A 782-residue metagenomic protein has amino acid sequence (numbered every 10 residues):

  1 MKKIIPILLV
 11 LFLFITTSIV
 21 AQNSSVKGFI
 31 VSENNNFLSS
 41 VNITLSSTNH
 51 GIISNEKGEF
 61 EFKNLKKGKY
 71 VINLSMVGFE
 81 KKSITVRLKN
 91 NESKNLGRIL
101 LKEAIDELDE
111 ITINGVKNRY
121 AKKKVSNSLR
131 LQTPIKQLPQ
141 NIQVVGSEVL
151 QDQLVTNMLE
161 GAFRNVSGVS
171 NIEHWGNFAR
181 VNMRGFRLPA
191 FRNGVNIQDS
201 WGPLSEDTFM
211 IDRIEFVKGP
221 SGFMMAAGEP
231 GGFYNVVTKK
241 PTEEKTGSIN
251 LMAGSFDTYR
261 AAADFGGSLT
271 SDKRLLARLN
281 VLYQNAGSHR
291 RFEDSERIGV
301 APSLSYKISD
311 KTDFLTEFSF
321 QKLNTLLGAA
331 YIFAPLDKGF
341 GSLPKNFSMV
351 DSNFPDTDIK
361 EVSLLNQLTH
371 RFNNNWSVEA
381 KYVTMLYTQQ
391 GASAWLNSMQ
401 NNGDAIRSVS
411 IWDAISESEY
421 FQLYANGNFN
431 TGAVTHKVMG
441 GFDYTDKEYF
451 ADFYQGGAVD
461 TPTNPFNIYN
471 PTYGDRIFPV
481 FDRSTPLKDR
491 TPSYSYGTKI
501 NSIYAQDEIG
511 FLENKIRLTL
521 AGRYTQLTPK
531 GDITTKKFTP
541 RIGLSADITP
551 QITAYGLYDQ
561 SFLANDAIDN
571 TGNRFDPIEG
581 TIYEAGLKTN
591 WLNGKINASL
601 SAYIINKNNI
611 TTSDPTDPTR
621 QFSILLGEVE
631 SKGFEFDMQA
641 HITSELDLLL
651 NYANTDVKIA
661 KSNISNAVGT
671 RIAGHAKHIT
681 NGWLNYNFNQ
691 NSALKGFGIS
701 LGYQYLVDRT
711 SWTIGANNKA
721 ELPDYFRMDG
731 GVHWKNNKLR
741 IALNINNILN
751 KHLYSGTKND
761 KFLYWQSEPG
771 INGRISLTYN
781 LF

Functional and structural regions predicted by a protein language model:
I7, L648, Q704-I714, H733-F782: C-terminal beta-signal and adjacent terminal beta-strands/loops of Gram-negative outer-membrane beta-barrel proteins
V31-E33, V41-S46, S75-F79, K89 (+1 more regions): Short, acidic, small-residue-rich periplasmic hinge/interaction motif at the N-terminus of Gram-negative outer-membrane
N171, A179-R180, N196-K218, V236-T238: Short acidic/polar hinge/loop motifs at secondary-structure boundaries that mediate gating or recognition
M210-D212, F223-V300, I308-T312, V362 (+1 more regions): Outer-membrane beta-barrel translocator/receptor signature
Q284, S288, A301-R371, L386-S416 (+3 more regions): Acidic/polar loop-and-plug regions of large Gram-negative outer-membrane beta-barrel proteins
S309, S416-S418, T435-M439, D443-K447 (+1 more regions): Structural signature of Gram-negative outer-membrane beta-barrels, strongest in the C-terminal barrel of TonB-dependent
T369-N373, S377-V383, T388-S393, E579-H641 (+1 more regions): Membrane-embedded beta-barrel scaffold of Gram-negative outer-membrane proteins
K515, L625-T713, S776-N780: Gram-negative outer-membrane beta-barrel transporters
